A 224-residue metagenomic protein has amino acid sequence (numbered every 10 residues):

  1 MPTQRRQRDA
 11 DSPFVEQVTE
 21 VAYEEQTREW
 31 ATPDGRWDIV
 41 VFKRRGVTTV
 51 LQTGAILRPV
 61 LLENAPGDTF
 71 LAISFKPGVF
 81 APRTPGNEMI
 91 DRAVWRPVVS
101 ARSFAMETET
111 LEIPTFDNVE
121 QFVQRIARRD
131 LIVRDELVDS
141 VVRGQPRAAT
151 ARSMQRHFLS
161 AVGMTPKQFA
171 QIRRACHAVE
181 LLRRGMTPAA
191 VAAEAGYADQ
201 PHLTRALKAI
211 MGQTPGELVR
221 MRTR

Functional and structural regions predicted by a protein language model:
M1-A151, A161-T165, E180-R183, T187-A198 (+2 more regions): Alpha-helical bundle regulatory/interaction domains
F158, A170, L207-K208, V219: DNA major-groove recognition helix of helix-turn-helix
Q171-I172, P188: Short alpha-helical transmembrane interface motifs in multi-pass membrane proteins
R174-H177: Pre-recognition alpha-helix immediately N-terminal to the DNA-recognition helix within helix-turn-helix or winged-helix
D199, A206, I210: The feature captures the conserved acid-bearing segment of alpha/beta-hydrolase catalytic domains
